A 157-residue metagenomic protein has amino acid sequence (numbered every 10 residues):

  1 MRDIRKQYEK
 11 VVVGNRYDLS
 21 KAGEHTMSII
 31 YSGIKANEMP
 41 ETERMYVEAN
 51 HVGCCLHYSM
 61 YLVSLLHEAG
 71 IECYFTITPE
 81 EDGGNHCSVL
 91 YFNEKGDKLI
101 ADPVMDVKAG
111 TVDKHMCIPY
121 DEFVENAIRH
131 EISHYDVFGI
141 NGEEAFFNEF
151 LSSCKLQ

Functional and structural regions predicted by a protein language model:
M1-Q157: A structural boundary/capping signal
